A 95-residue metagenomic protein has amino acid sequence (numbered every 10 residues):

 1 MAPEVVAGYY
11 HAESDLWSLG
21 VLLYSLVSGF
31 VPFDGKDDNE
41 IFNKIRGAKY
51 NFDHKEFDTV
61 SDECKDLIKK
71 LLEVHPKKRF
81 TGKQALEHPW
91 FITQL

Functional and structural regions predicted by a protein language model:
A7, H11-A12: Activation segment
D15: Conserved catalytic-loop aspartate of Hanks-type protein kinases
S28-V31: Structural helix C-cap motif within protein kinase domains
G47-F57: Short proline-rich PxxP-based motifs
T59-L72: Conserved C-terminal C-lobe helix
E73-K78, G82-L95: Terminal C-lobe "cap" of eukaryotic-type protein kinase domains
